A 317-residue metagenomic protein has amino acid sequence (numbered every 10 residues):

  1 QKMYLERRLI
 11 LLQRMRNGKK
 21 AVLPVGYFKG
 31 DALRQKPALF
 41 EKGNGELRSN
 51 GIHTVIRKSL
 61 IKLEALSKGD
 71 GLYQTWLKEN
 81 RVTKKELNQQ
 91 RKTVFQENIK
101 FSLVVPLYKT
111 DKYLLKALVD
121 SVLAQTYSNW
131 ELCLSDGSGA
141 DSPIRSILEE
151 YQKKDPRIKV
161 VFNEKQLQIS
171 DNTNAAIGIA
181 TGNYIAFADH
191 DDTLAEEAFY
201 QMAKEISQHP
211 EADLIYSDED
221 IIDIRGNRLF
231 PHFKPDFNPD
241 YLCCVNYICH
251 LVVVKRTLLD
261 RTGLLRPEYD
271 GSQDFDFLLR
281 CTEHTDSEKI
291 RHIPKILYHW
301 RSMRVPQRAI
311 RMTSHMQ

Functional and structural regions predicted by a protein language model:
R48, I52-S121: N-proximal low-complexity "stem/linker" segments adjacent to membrane-targeting elements
D120-N129, Q208: Short, acidic, metal-binding catalytic loop of nucleotide-sugar glycosyltransferases
S128, D136-S146, K165, D189: A conserved acidic beta->alpha catalytic loop
N163-A180: Glycine-rich, basic loop-to-helix element that forms the pyrophosphate-binding segment of sugar-nucleotide handling
I185: Short aromatic/hydrophobic "clamp" motif used to bind/position activated sugar donors
D189-T193, D218: The conserved acidic donor/metal-binding loop of glycosyltransferases
E197-L229, S302-M303: Conserved donor NDP-sugar-binding/catalytic core segment of glycosyltransferases
P239-Q317: Conserved nucleotide-sugar donor-binding catalytic segment
